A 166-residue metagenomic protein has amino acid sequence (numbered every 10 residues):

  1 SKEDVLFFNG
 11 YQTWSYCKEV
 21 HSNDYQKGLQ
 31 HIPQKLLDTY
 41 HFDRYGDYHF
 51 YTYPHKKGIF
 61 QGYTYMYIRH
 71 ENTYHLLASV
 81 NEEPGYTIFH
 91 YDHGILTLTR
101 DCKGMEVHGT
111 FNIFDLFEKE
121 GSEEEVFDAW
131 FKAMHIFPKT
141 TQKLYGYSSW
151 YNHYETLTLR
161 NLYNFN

Functional and structural regions predicted by a protein language model:
S1-N166: Carbohydrate-recognition beta-sandwich/jelly-roll modules in extracellular/periplasmic carbohydrate-active proteins
